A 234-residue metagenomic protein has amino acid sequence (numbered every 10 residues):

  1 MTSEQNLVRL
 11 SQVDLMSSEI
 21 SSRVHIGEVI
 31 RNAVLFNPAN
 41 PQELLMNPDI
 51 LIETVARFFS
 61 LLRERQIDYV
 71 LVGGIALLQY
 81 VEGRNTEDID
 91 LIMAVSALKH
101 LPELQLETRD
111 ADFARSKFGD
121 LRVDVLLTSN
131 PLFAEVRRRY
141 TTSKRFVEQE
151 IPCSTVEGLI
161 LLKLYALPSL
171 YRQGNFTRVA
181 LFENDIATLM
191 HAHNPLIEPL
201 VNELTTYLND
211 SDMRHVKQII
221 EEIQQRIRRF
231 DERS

Functional and structural regions predicted by a protein language model:
T2-S234: Compositionally biased terminal segments of proteins
